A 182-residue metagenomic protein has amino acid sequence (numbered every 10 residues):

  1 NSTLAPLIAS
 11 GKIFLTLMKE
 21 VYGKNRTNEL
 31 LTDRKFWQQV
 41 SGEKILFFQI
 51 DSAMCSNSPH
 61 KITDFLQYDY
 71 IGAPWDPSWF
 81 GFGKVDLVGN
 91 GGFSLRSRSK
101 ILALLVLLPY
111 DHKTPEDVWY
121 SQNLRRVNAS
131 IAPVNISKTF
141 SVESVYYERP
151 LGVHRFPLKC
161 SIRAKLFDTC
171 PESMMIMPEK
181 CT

Functional and structural regions predicted by a protein language model:
N1, E20-Y22, D51-M54, W75-W79 (+2 more regions): Short, solvent-exposed loop/turn segments at secondary-structure junctions
N1-E43: Active-site-proximal specificity loops/subdomain of glycosyltransferases
T16-E20, A73, V134: Conserved beta-strand termini and adjacent loop/short-helix elements that scaffold enzyme active sites in alpha/beta
E29-L30, S52, K113-V118: Conserved glycosyltransferase catalytic-site signature
Q39-S41, I62-L66, R96: Short, conserved loop/helix-junction motifs that constitute active-site signature segments in enzyme catalytic cores
G42-C55: Short beta-strand-to-loop acidic/aromatic patch adjacent to the donor-nucleotide binding site
S52-D86: Conserved donor-nucleotide/metal-binding helix-loop-beta segment in metal-dependent transferases, i.e., the alpha-helix
G83-T182: Catalytic core and acceptor-binding pocket of nucleotide-sugar-dependent glycosyltransferases
